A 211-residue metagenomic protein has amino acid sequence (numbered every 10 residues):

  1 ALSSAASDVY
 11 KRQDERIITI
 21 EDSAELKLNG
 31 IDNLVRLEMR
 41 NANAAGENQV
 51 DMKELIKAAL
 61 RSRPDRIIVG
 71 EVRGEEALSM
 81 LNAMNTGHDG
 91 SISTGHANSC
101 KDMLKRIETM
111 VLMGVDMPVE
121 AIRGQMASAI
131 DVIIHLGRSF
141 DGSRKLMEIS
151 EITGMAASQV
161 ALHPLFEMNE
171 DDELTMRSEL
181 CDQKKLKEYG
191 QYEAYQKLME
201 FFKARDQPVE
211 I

Functional and structural regions predicted by a protein language model:
A1-A6, Y10: Single conserved hydrophobic/aromatic residue that forms the stacking wall/gate of nucleotide- or nucleobase-binding
A5, E54, S79, E179-C181: Short Gly/charged-rich anion-binding patches and loops
A6, D14, S143-L146: A structure-centric signal for secondary-structure junctions around beta-strands
V9, K101, S143: Loop/helix-junction capping segments adjacent to catalytic residues or to phosphate/diphosphate-binding pockets
R12-A129, H135: Switch/coupling sub-region of P-loop NTPases
L136-F140: Short, low-complexity Ser/Thr-rich regulatory SLiMs
D141-I211: NTP-binding/hydrolysis catalytic cores, primarily Walker-type P-loop NTPases
